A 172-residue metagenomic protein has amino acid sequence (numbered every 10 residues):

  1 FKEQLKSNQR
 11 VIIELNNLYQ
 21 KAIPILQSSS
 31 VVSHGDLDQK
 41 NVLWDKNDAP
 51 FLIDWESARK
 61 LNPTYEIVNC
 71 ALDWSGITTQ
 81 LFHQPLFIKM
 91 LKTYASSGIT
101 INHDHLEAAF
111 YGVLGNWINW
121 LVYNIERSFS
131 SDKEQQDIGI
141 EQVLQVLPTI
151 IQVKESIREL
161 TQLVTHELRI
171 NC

Functional and structural regions predicted by a protein language model:
F1-G35, E159-L160, H166-L168: An alpha-helical support segment within catalytic cores of ATP-dependent transferases
E3-K6, S28, D54, A58-N62 (+1 more regions): A short glycine-/small-residue-rich loop at the edge of a beta-strand within enzyme catalytic domains
I13-N16, F87-K92, L144-P148: Hydrophobic core segments within long, regular secondary-structure runs in both alpha- and beta-rich folds
N17-Y65: Active-site acidic catalytic loop and adjacent metal/ATP-binding pocket of ATP-dependent phosphoryl transfer enzymes
P24-Q27, I99-D104: Surface-exposed helix-capping loop/turn segments at secondary-structure junctions
T64-I99, L114-S131: Active-site activation/catalytic loop segments of kinase-like enzymes and analogous catalytic loops in related
I101-V113: All-alpha amphipathic helical-bundle segments outside canonical DNA-binding/catalytic cores that form hydrophobic
W120-C172: ATP/Mg2+ or Mg2+-diphosphate-binding catalytic cores that bind nucleotide phosphates or diphosphates via glycine-rich
